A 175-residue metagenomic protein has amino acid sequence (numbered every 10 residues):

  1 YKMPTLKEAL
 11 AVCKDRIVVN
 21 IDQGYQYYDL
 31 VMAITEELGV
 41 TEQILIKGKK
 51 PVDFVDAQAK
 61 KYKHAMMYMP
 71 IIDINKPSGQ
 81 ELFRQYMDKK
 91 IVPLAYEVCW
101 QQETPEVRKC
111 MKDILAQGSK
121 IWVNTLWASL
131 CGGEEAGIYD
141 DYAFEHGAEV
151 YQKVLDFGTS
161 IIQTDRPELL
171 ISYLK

Functional and structural regions predicted by a protein language model:
Y1-P77, L94, V98-Q101, Q117: Metal-dependent phosphodiesterase/phospholipase catalytic core, i.e., the His/Asp/Glu-rich active-site region
P77-K175: C-terminal active-site rim and adjoining tail of enzyme catalytic domains
